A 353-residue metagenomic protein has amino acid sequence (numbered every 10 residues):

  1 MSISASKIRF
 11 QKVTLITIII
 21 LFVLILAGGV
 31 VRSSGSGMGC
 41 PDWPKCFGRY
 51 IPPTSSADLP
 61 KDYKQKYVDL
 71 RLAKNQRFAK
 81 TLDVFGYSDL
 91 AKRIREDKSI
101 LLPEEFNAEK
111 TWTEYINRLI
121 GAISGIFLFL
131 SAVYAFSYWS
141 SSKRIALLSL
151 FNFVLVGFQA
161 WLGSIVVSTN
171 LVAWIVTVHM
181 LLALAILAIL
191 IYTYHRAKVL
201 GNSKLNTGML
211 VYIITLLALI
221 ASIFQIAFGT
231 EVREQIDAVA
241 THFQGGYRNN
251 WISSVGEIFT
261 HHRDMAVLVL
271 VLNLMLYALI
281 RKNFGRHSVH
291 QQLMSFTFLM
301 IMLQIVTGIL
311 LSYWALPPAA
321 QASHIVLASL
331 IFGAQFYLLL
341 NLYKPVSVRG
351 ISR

Functional and structural regions predicted by a protein language model:
F10-G37, L219-E231: N-terminal signal-anchor transmembrane alpha helix
V30-D42, F106, A160-M180, V232-G246 (+1 more regions): Interfacial helix-loop-helix junctions of multi-pass membrane proteins
K64-S124, I258-R263: Individual transmembrane alpha-helix segments
W112-L130, I175-I186, E257-L272, Q321-L330: Membrane-interface loop-to-helix entry segments
A122-F136, I186-A197, L268-R281, L330-Y343: Membrane-interfacial alpha-helical segments at the cytosolic side of multi-pass membrane proteins
A135-L150, L279-T297: Membrane-interface helix-loop-helix junctions at transmembrane boundaries of multi-pass membrane enzymes, predominantly
Y192-A218, F336-R353: A juxtamembrane structural motif centered on a specific transmembrane helix
Q225-V269, L274-K282: Membrane-interfacial catalytic/cofactor-binding modules of polytopic membrane enzymes
